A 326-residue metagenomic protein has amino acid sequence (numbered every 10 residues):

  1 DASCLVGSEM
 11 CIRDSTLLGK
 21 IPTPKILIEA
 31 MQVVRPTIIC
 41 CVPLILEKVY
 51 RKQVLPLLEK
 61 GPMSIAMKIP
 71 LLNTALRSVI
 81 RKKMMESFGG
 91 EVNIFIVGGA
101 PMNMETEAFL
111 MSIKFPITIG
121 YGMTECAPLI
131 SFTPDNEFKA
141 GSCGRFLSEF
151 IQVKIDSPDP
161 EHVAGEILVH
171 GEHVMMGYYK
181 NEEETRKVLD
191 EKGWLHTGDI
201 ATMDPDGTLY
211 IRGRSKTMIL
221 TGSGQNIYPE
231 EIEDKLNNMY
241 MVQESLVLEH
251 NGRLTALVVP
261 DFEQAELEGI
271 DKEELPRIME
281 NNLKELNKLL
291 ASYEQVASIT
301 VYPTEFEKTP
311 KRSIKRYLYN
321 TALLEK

Functional and structural regions predicted by a protein language model:
D1-I12: Single conserved hydrophobic/aromatic residue that forms the stacking wall/gate of nucleotide- or nucleobase-binding
R13-V34, I227-I232: ATP-dependent adenylate-forming carboxylate-activation enzymes
L17-G19, F95-V97, M104-G165, H173-M176 (+1 more regions): Conserved ATP-binding loop and adjacent catalytic segment of the adenylate-forming AMP-binding
T37-C40, V49-F138, Q243: Gly/Ser/Thr-rich phosphate-binding loop
K154, E161-T221, N238: Conserved ATP-binding/catalytic segment of the ANL
D156, I200, P205, N238-F262: C-terminal boundary motif of the adenylate-forming
V174, T208-N237, Q264-E274, A291-V296: Adenylate-forming
I219, E244, E249-G252, K284-K326: Conserved C-terminal "lid"/linker of ANL adenylate-forming enzymes
